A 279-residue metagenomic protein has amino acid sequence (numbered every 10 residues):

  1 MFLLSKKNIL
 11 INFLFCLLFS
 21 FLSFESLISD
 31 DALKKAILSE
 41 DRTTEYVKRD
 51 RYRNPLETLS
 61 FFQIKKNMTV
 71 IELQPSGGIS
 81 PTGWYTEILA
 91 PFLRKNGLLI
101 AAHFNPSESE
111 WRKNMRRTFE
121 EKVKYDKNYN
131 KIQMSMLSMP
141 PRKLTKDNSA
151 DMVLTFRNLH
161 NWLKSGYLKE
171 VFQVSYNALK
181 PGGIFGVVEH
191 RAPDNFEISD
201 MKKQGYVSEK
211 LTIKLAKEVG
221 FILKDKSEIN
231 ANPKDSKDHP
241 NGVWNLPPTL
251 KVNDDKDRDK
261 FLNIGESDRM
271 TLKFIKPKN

Functional and structural regions predicted by a protein language model:
D50-T69: Conserved alpha-helix/loop element of class I SAM-dependent methyltransferases that forms part of the SAM/SAH-binding
K66-P81: Conserved class I S-adenosyl-L-methionine
N67, K95-N96, L179-F185: Short glycine-dipeptide loop
A90-L93, L168-P181: A short glycine-rich, Lys/Arg-flanked "PGG" loop and its adjoining helix->strand segment in the class I
L99-A102, G182-H190: Conserved beta-strand signature within the Rossmann-like core of class I S-adenosyl-L-methionine
K143-V153: A short acidic, Gly/Pro-enriched loop at the edge of an enzyme's catalytic core that lines a small-molecule cofactor
I198-K226: Conserved Class I S-adenosyl-L-methionine
S236-N279: Core SAM-dependent methyltransferase catalytic element
